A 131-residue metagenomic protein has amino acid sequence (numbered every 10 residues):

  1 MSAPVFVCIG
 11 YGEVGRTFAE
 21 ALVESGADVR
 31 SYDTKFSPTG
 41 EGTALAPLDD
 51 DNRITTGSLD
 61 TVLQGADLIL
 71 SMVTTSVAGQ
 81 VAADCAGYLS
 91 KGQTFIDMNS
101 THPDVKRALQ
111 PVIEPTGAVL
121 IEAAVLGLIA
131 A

Functional and structural regions predicted by a protein language model:
M1-Q64, G92, I129: NAD(P)+-binding Rossmann beta1-loop-alpha1 motif at the extreme N-terminus of oxidoreductases
R16-T17, A78, K106: Short glycine/serine/threonine-rich phosphate/pyrophosphate-binding segments that cradle anionic phosphate groups
A21, P47, D51, D84 (+3 more regions): Alpha-helical structural signal in soluble globular domains
S31, G57, D97, I121-E122: Hydrophobic residues in well-ordered beta-strands that form the structural core
T34, S100, V125-L126: Short, ordered loop/turn segments at secondary-structure junctions
R53-T101: Rossmann-like NAD(P)-binding element
M98-D104, A108-Q110: A cross-kingdom feature marking charged/low-complexity
R107-A131: Rossmann-fold dinucleotide-binding core
